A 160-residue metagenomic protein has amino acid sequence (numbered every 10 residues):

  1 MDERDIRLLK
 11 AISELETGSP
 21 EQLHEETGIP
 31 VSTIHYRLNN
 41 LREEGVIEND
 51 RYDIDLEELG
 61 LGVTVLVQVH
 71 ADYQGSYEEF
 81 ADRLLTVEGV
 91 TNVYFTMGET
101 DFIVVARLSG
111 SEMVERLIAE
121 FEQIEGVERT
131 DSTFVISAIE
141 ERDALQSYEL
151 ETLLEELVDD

Functional and structural regions predicted by a protein language model:
M1-D160: A compositional/biophysical signature of low hydrophobicity enriched in polar/charged and small residues
